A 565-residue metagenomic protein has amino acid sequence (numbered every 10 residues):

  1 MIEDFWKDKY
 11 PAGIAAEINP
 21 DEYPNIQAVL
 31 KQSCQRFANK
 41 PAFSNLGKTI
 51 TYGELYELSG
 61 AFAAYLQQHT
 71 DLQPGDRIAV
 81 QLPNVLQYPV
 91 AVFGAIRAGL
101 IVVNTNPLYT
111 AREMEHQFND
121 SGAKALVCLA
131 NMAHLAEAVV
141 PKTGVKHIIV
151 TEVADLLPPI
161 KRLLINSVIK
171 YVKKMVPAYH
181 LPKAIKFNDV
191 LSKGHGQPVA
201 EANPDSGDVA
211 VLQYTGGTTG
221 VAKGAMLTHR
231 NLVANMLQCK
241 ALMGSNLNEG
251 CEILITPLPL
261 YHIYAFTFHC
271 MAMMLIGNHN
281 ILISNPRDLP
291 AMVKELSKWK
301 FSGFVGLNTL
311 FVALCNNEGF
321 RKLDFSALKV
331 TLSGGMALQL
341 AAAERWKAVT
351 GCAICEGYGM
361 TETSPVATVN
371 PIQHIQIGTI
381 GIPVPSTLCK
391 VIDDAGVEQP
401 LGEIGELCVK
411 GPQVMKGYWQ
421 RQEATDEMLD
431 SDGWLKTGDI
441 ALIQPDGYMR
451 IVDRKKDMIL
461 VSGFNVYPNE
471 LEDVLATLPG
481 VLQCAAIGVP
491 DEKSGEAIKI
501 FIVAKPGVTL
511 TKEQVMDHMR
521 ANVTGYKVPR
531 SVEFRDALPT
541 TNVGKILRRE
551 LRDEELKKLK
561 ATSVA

Functional and structural regions predicted by a protein language model:
A15-P24, I169-V209: Flexible, low-complexity linker/hinge segments
E22, K31, N39-Q73, A79-V85 (+2 more regions): Conserved AMP-binding/adenylate-forming core of the ANL superfamily
H69-L72, G194-D208, L212-T256, N278 (+1 more regions): Conserved adenylate-forming
D76-R77, P83-V103, P107-A111, N119-A125 (+5 more regions): A short helix-loop-beta submotif of the ANL/AMP-binding
R97-S192, P506-V508: Structural core segment of the AMP-binding/adenylate-forming
H116, L126-C128, G411, K416-G417 (+5 more regions): AMP-binding/adenylate-forming catalytic core of the ANL superfamily
V233-I253, I263-S302, N317: Conserved AMP-binding/adenylation subdomain of ANL enzymes
F301-V305, C315-I375, L388: Gly/Ser/Thr-rich phosphate-binding loop
